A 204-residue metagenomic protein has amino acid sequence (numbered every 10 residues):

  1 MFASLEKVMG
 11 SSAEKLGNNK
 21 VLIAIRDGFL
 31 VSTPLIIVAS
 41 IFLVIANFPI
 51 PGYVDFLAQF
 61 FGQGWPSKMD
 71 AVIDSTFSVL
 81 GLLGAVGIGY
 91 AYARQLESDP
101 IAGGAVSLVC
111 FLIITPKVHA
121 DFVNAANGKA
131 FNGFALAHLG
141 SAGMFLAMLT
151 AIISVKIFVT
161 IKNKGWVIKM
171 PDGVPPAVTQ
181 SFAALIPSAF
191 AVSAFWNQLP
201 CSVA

Functional and structural regions predicted by a protein language model:
M1-I37, F42, P51-F61, W65-A204: Signature of multi-pass transmembrane helix bundles
